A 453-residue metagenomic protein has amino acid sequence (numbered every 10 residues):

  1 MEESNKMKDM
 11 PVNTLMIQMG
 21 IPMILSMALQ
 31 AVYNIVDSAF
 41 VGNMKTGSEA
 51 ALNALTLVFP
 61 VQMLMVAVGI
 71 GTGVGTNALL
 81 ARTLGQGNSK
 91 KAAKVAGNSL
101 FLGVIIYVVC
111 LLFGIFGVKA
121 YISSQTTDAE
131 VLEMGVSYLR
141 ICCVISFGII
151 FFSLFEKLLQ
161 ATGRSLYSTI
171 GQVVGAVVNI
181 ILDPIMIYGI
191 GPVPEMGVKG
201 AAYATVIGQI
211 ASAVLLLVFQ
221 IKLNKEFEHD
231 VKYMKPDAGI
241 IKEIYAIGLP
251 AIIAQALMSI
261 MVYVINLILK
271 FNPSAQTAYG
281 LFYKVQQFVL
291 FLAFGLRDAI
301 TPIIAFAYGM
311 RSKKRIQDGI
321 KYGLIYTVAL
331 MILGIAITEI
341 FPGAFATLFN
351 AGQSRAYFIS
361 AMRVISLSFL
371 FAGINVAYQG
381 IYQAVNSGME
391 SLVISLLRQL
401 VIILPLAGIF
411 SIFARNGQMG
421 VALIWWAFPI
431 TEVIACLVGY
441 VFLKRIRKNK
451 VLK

Functional and structural regions predicted by a protein language model:
M1-G20, L80-F147, V193-L249, I304-S368 (+1 more regions): Short alpha-helical transmembrane segments in multi-pass integral membrane proteins
M7-A39, N43-G47, P60-G75, L79 (+6 more regions): N-terminal transmembrane alpha-helices
Q18, V41-M63, E130-M134, V198-K199 (+5 more regions): Interfacial/gating helices of multi-pass transporter permease domains
Q18-D37, I141, G175, G208-S212 (+3 more regions): Transmembrane helical elements of multi-pass membrane transporters/channels
M23, M27, A39, A78 (+16 more regions): Transmembrane alpha-helix boundary and packing residues in multipass membrane permease domains and related
A28, V32-N53, I122-A129, I185-M196 (+5 more regions): Helix-terminus/linker motif at the lipid-water interface of multi-pass membrane proteins
L52-L112, I149-S168, A278-P342, A372-N386 (+1 more regions): Small-residue-rich hydrophobic transmembrane alpha-helices
G73, C142-Q160, S168-A176, A201-L216 (+4 more regions): Short runs within selected transmembrane alpha-helices of multi-pass transporters and secretion channels
